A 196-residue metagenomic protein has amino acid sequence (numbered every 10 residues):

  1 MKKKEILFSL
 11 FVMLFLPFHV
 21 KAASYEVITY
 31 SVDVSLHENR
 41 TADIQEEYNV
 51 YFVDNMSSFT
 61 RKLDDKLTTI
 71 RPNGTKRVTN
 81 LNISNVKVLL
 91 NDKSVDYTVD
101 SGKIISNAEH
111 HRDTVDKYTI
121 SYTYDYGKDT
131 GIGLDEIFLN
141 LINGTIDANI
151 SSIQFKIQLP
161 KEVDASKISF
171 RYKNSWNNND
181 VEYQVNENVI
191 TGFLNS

Functional and structural regions predicted by a protein language model:
K3-A22: Sec-dependent N-terminal signal peptides of Gram-positive bacterial secreted proteins and lipoproteins
F18-S196: Lumenal/extracellular ectodomains and adaptor appendage modules of the eukaryotic vesicle/secretory system
